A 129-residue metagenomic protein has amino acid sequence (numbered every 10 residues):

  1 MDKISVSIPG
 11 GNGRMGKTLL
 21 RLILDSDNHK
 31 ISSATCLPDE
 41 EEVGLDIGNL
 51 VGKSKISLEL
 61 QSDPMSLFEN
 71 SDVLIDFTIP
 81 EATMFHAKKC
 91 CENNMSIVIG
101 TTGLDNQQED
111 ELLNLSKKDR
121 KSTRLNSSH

Functional and structural regions predicted by a protein language model:
V6-G10: Conserved N-terminal Rossmann-fold NAD(P)-binding element of oxidoreductases
N12, G16-L20: N-terminal Rossmann NAD(P)H-binding glycine-rich loop of SDR-like oxidoreductase domains
D25-G52: NAD(P)-binding Rossmann-fold cofactor-contacting core
S32, Q61, V98, S122-R124: Structural detector of well-ordered beta-strand residues that form the stable sheet scaffold of enzyme domains
I56-N70: Short acidic low-complexity segments
S66-E69, V73, F77-I99: Rossmann-fold NAD(P) dinucleotide-binding segment
M84-N93, G100-S122: Rossmann-fold NAD(P)-binding glycine/threonine-rich loop
L125-H129: Positively charged, low-complexity/disordered segments
